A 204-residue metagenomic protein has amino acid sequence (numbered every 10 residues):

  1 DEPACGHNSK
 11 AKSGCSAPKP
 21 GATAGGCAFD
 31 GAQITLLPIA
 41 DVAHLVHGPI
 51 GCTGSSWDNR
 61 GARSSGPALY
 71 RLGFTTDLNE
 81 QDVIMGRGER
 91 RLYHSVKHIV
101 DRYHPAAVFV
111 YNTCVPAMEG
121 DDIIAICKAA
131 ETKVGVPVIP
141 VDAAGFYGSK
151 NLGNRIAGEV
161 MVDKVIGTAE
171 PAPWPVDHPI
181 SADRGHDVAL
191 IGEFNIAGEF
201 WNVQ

Functional and structural regions predicted by a protein language model:
D1-Q204: An N-terminal assembly and electron-transfer interface module characteristic of large anaerobic redox and radical
